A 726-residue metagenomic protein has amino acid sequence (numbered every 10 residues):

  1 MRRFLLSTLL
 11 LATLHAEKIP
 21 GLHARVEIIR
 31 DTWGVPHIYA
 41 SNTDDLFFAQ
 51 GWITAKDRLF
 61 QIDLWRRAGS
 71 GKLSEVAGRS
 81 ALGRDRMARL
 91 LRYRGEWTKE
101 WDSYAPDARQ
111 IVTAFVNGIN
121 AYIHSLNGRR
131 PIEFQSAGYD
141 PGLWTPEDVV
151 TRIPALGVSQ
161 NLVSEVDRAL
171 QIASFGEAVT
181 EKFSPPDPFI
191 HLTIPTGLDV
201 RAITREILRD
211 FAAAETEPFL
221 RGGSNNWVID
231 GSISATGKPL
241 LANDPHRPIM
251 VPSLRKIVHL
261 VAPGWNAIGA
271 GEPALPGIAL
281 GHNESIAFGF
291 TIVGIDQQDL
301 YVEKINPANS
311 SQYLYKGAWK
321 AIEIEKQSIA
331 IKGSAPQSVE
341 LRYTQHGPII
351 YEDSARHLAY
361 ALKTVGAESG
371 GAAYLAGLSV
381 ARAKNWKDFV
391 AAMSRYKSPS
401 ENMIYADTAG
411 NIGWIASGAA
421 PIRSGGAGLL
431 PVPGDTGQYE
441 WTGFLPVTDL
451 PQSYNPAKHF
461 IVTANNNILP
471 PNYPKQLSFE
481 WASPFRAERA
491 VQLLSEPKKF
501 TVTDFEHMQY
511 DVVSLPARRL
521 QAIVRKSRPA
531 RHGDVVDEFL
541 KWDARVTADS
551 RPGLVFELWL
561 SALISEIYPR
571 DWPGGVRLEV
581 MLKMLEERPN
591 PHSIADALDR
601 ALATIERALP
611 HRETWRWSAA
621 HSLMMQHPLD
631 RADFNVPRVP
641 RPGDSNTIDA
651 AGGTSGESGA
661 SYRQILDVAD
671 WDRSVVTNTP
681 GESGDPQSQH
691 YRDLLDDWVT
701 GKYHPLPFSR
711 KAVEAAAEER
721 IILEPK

Functional and structural regions predicted by a protein language model:
M1-F4: Positively charged n-region of N-terminal signal peptides that target proteins for export
L6-A16: Hydrophobic h-region of N-terminal signal peptides that target proteins for export in Gram-negative bacteria
E17-P252, G269, G277, V365 (+2 more regions): Substrate-recognition/specificity elements adjacent to catalytic centers across diverse enzyme folds
G83, R94-G95, V116-N117, A373-E401 (+2 more regions): Proteins synthesized as precursors that undergo proteolytic processing into mature forms
W144-T145, L429, H532-M624: A terminal-accessory region detector
R221, L260-G277, G281-I286, F290-Q438: Glycine- and hydrophobic-rich flexible loops that cap the catalytic core of alpha/beta enzyme folds
Q298, L358, S398-P497, R545-A548 (+1 more regions): Hydrophobic alpha-helical segments
Q476, E480-H532, I605-K726: Terminal end segments
